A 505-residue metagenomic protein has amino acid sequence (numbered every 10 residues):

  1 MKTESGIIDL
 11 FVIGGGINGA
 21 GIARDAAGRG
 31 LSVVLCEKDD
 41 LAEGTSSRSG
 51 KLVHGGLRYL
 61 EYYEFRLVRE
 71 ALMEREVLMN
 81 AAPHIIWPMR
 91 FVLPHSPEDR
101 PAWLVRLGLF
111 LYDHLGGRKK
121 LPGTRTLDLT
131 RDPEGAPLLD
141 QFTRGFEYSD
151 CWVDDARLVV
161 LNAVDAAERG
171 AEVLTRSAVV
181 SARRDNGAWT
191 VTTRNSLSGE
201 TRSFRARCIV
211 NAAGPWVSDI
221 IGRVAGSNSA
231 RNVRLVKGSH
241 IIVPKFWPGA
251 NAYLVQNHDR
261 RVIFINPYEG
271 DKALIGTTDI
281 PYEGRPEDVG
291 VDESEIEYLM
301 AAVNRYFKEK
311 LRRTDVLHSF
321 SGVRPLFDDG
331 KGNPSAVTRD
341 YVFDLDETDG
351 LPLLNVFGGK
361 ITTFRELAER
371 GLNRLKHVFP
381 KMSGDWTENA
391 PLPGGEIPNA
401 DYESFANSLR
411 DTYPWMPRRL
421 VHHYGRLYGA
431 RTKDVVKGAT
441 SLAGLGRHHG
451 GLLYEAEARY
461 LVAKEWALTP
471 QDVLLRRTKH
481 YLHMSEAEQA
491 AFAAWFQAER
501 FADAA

Functional and structural regions predicted by a protein language model:
E4-N18: Beta1/beta-strand and adjacent pyrophosphate-binding region of the FAD-binding site in flavoprotein oxidoreductases
G6-I8, S198-C208: Core beta-strand elements of the Rossmann-like FAD/NAD(P) dinucleotide-binding domain in flavoenzyme oxidoreductases
A27-R48: Glycine-rich FAD pyrophosphate-binding loop
K51-G135: Dinucleotide-binding Rossmann-like beta1-alpha1 core, especially the glycine-rich loop that anchors the ADP
Q141, S149, D155-R157, D165 (+6 more regions): C-terminal catalytic lobe of FAD-dependent flavoproteins
T175-W189: A conserved short coil-to-beta-strand element within the FAD-binding core of flavoproteins
N211-G226: Flavin (primarily FAD) binding-site architecture
